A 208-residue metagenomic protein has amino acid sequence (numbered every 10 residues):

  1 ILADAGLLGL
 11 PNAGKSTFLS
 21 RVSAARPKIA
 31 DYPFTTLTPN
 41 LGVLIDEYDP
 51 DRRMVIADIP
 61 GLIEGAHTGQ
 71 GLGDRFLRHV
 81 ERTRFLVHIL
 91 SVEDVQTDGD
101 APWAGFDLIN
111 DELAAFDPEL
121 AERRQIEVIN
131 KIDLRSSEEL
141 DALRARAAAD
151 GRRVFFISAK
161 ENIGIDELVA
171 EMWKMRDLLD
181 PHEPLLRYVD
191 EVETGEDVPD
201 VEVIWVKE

Functional and structural regions predicted by a protein language model:
I1-Q70, D74-L86, L90, V169-M172 (+1 more regions): Conserved G1/Walker A P-loop phosphate-binding module
A3-L8, A13, L19, E47-P50 (+1 more regions): C-terminal-of-GTPase-core extension/linker across diverse P-loop GTPases
I59, L90-E93, I157-K160: A short hydrophobic beta-strand->loop->alpha-helix junction that borders the nucleotide-binding pocket of P-loop NTPases
G61-L62, D94-V95, L134: Residues immediately C-terminal
H88, V92-D100: Conserved AAA+/SF3 P-loop NTPase catalytic/coupling segment centered on the Walker-B
